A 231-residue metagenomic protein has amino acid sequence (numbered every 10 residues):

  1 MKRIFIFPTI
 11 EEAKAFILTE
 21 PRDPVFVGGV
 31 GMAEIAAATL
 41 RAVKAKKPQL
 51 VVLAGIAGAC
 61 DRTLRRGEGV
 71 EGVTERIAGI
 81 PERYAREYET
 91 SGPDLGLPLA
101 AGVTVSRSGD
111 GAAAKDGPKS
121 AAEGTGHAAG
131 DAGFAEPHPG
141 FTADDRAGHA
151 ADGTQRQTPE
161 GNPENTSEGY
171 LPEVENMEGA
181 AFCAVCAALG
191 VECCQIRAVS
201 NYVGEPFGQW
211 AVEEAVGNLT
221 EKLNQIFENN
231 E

Functional and structural regions predicted by a protein language model:
M1-I4: Extreme N-terminal starter segment of soluble prokaryotic enzymes
F7, E12-G126, G130-G133, G148 (+1 more regions): Glycine-rich phosphate- or other oxyanion-binding loops that anchor nucleotides, phosphorylated ligands
